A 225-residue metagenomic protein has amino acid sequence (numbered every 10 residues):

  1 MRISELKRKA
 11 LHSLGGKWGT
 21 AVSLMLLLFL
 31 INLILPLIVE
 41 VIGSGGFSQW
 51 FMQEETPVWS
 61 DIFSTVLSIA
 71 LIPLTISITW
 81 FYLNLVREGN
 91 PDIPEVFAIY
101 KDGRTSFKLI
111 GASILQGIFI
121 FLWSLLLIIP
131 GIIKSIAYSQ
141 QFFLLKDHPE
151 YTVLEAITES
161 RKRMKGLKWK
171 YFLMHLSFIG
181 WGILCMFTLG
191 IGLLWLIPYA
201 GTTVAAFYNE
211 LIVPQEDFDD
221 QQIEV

Functional and structural regions predicted by a protein language model:
M1-V225: Hydrophobic alpha-helical membrane segments
